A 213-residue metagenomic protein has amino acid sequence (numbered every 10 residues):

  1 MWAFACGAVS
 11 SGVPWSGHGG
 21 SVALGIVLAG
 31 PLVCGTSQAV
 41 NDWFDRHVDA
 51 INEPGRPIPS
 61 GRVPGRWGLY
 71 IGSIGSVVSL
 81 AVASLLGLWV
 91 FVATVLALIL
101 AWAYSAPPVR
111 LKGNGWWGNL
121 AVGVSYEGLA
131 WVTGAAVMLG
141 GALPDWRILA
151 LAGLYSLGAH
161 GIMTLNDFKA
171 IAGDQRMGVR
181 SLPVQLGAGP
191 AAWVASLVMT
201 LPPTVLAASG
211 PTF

Functional and structural regions predicted by a protein language model:
M1-F213: Multi-pass alpha-helical membrane architecture of UbiA-family and related isoprenoid/lipid prenyltransferases
